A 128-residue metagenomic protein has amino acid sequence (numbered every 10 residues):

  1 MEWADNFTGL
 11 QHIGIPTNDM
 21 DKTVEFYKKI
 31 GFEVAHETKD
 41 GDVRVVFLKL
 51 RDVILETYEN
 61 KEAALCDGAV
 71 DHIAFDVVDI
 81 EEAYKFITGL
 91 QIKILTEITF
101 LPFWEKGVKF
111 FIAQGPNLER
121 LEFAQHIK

Functional and structural regions predicted by a protein language model:
M1-A4, Y84, T88-K128: Vicinal oxygen chelate
M1-D21, V70-I73, A124-K128: N-terminal beta-strand motif that seeds the catalytic metal site of vicinal oxygen chelate
F7, I15-I54, W104: Core segments of cupin and vicinal oxygen chelate
Q11, A35, D71, L95-T96: A short, local hydrophobic-aromatic micro-motif
Q11, V43-R44, D71, K109: Residue-level marker for the onset of beta-strands and adjacent loop->beta junctions in well-ordered domains
D19-M20, V77-E81: Helix N-cap motif at beta-to-alpha junctions
T23-F26, A83-I87: Hydrophobic side chains in well-ordered alpha-helices
V34-D67, A113-G115, E119-H126: Conserved short beta-strand elements that form part of the metal-binding/catalytic scaffold of enzyme active sites
